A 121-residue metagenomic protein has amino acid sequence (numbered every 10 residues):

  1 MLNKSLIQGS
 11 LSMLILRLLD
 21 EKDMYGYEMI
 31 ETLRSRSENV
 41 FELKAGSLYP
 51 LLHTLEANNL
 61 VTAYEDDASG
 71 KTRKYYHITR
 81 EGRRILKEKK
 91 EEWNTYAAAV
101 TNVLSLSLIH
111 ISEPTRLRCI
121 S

Functional and structural regions predicted by a protein language model:
L2-S47: N-terminal helix-turn-helix DNA-binding core of bacterial DNA-binding proteins
R17, E31, H53, K87 (+1 more regions): A cross-family signal for key residues in well-ordered alpha-helices that form functional helical elements
S37, S47, T72, T79 (+1 more regions): Ser/Thr-centric signal marking residues that sit in or immediately flank functional binding/regulatory motifs
L48-L55: Basic amphipathic alpha-helical segments that dock to polyanions
E56-T72, H77: Beta-hairpin "wing" of winged helix-turn-helix
T72-K90: Basic, amphipathic "hinge/linker" alpha-helix immediately C-terminal to the N-terminal HTH DNA-binding motif
R84-L108, S112: Amphipathic alpha-helical dimerization/coiled-coil segments that flank or bridge DNA-binding/regulatory modules
I109-S121: Single conserved hydrophobic/aromatic residue that forms the stacking wall/gate of nucleotide- or nucleobase-binding
